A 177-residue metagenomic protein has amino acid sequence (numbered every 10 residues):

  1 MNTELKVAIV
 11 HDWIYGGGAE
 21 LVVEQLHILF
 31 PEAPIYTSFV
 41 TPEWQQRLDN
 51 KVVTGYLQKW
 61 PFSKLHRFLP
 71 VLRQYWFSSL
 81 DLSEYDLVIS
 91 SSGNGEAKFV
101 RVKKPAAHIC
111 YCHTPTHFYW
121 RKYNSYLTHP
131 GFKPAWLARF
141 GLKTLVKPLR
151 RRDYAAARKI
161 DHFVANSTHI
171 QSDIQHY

Functional and structural regions predicted by a protein language model:
N2-A8: Extreme N-terminal starter segment of soluble prokaryotic enzymes
I9-V10, Y36, S91, Y111: Short hydrophobic segments within beta-strands
I9-V22, E43: A short, glycine/small-residue-rich beta-strand->loop->alpha-helix junction that serves as a flexible
L29-A97: Active-site donor-binding segments of glycosyltransferases and PAPS-dependent sulfotransferases
W76-L87, E96-I109, H113, H162 (+1 more regions): Glycosyltransferases and closely related glycan-assembly transferases that use nucleotide-activated donors
L87-I89, V102-P134: Active-site proximal beta-strand in glycosyltransferases
T128-F163, Q171: Membrane-proximal helix-turn-helix segments that form the acceptor-binding/catalytic region of lipid-linked
A165-N166, I170-Y177: Helix-loop-beta element that forms the nucleotide-linked donor phosphate-binding surface in glycosyltransferases
